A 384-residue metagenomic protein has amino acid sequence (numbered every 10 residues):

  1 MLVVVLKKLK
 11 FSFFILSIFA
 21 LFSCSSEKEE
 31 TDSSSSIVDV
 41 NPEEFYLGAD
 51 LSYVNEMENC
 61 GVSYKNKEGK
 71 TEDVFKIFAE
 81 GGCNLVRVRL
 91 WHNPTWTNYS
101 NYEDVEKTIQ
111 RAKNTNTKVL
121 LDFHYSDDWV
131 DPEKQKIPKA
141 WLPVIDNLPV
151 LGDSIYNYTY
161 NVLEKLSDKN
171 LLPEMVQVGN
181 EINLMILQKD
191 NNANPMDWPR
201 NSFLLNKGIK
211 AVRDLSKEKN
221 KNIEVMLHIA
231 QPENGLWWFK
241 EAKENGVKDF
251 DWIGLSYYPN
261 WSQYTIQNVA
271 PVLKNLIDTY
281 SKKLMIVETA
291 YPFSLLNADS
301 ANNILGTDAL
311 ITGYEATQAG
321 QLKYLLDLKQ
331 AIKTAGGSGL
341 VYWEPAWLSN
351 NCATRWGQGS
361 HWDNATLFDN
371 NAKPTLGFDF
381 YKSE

Functional and structural regions predicted by a protein language model:
S12-L21: Bacterial N-terminal signal peptides
A20-V40: Bacterial Sec-dependent N-terminal signal peptides
I37-K118, S126-S154, G254, P259-N260: N-terminal substrate-binding region of glycoside hydrolase catalytic domains
A49, F78, D122, V176 (+3 more regions): Conserved, mostly hydrophobic/aromatic
G61-A79, I155-K165, E233-E244, L322-L328: Short, acidic/polar
V62-S63, N275, S294-D327, A331 (+2 more regions): Aromatic-rich peripheral "rim/lid" segments of glycoside hydrolase catalytic domains that contact and position glycan
E72-F75, D214, E218-E224, E233-L310 (+1 more regions): Glycoside hydrolase catalytic-domain groove-lining segments
N101-D104, D131-E244, K248-F250, Q263-P271 (+2 more regions): Active-site cleft segment of glycoside hydrolase catalytic domains centered on the general acid/base Glu
